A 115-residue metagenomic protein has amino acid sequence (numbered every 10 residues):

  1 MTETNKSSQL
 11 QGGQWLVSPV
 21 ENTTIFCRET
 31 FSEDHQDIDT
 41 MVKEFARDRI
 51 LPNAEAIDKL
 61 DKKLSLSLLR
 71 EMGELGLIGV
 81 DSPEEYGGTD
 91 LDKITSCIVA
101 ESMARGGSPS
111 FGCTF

Functional and structural regions predicted by a protein language model:
M1-D34: Intrinsic disorder at enzyme termini
T2-K6, L10-G13, E44, D48 (+4 more regions): Alpha-helix capping/hinge segments and adjacent helical runs
T24-E29, N53-A54, V80-P83: Glycine- and acidic
T30-I50: Mature N-terminal segment immediately following signal peptide/propeptide cleavage in secreted/periplasmic
S32, I57-K59, T89: A generic secondary-structure micro-motif detector that highlights 1-2 residue hydrophobic/ambivalent hotspots embedded
D37, S67, I94: Conserved active-site and cofactor/substrate-binding residues in soluble primary-metabolism enzymes
N53-E74: Short secondary-structure junction/hinge motifs that connect adjacent elements
E74-F115: Internal helix-loop-helix
